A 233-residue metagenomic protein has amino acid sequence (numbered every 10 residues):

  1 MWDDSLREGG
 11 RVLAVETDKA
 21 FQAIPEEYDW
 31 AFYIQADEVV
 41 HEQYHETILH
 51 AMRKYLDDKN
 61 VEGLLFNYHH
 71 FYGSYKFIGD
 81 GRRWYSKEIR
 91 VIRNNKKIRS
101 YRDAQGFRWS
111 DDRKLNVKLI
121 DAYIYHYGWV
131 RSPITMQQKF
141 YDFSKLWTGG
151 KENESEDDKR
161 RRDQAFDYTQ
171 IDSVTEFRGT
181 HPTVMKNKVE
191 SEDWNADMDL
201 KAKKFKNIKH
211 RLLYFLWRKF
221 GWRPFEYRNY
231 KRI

Functional and structural regions predicted by a protein language model:
M1-Y33: Active-site-proximal specificity loops/subdomain of glycosyltransferases
G10-D18, E42-I233: Catalytic-site signature of metal-activated, phosphate-bearing donor transferases, centered on the GT-A/GT-A-like
Q35-V39: The conserved acidic donor/metal-binding loop of glycosyltransferases
